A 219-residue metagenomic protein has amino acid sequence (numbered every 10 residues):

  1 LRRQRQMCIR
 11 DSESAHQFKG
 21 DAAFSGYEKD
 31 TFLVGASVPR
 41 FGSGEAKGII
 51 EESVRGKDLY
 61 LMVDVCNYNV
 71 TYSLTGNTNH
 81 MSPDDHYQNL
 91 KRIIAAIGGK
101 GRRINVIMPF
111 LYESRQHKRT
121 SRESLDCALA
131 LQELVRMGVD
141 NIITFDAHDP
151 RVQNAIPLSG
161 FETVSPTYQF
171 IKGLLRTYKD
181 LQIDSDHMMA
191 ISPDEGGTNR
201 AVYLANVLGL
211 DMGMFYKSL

Functional and structural regions predicted by a protein language model:
L1-I9: Single conserved hydrophobic/aromatic residue that forms the stacking wall/gate of nucleotide- or nucleobase-binding
G20-R55, S114-T120, E162-T167, I171-L175 (+2 more regions): Short, glycine/charge-rich flexible loops or terminal/linker lids adjacent to PRPP-binding catalytic cores
D30-A46, T75-G98, R119-Q132: Glycine-rich anion/phosphate-binding loops
Y60, I104-M108, I143, S185-P193: Short glycine-rich phosphate-binding loop at a beta-alpha junction
N69-V70, S114-K118, R151-N154: A short acidic, helix-capping loop that chelates divalent metal ions and anchors anionic groups
L129-E133, A147-R176: Short acidic, glycine/proline-enriched helix-loop-strand junctions
G138, I156-S159, L208: Short, structured coil segments at secondary-structure junctions
